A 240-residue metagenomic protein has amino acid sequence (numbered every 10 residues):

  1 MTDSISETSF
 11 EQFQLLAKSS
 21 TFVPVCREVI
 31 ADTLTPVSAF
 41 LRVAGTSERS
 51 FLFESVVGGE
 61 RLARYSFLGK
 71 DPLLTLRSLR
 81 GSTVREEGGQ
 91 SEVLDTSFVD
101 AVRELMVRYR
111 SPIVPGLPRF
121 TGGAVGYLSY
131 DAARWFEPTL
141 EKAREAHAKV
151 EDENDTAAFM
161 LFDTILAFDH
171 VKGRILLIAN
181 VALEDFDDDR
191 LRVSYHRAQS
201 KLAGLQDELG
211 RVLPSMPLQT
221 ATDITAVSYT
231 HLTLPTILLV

Functional and structural regions predicted by a protein language model:
T2-S50, S55-L94, Y130-L232: Extended accessory regions or peripheral subdomains of proteins
F98-P118: FAD-binding glycine-rich core of flavoenzymes that anchor FAD
G123: Catalytic beta-strand/loop module used to bind and position nucleotide/cofactor moieties in cofactor-attachment
H231, T236-V240: Single conserved hydrophobic/aromatic residue that forms the stacking wall/gate of nucleotide- or nucleobase-binding
